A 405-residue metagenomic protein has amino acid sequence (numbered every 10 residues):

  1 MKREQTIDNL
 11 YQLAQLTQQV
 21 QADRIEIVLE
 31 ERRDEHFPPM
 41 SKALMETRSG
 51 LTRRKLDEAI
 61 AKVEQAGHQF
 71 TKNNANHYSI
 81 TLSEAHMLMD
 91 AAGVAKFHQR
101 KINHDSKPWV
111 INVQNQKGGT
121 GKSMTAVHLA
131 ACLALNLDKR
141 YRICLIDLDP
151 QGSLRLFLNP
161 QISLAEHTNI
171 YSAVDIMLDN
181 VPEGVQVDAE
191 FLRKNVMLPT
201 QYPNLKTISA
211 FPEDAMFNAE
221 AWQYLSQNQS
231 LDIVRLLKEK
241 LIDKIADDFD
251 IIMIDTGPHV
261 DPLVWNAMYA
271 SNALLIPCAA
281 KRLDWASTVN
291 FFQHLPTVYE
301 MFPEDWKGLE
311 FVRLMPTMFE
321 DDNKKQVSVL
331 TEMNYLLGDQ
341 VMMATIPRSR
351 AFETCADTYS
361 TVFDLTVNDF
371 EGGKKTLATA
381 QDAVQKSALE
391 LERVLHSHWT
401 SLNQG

Functional and structural regions predicted by a protein language model:
M1-R53, D57-G405: P-loop NTP-binding core
